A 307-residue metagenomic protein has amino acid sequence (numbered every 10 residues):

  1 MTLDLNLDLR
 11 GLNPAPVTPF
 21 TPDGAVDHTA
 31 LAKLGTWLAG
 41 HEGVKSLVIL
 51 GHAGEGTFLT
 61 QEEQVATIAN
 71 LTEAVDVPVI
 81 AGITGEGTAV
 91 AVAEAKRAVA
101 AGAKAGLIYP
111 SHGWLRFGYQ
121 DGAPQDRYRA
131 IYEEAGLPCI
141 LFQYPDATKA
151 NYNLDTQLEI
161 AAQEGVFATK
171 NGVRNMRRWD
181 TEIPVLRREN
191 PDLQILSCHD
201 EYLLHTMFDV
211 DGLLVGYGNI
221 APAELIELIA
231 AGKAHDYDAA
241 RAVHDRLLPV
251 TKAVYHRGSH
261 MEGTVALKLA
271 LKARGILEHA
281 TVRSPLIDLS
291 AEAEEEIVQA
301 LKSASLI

Functional and structural regions predicted by a protein language model:
T2-N151, I287: Active-site beta->alpha loop and helix N-cap motifs at the rims of alpha/beta catalytic domains
D8, N13-V17, W37-G43, D209 (+2 more regions): C-terminal alpha-helical cap/extension of soluble enzyme domains
L31, I68, A91, Y128 (+3 more regions): A general structural signal for well-ordered alpha-helical segments in protein cores
E73-V77, G102, A135-L137, A162-G165 (+3 more regions): Short helix-capping segments at alpha-helix termini
P145-T251, Y255, S259: Catalytic alpha/beta core domains of metabolic enzymes, predominantly
